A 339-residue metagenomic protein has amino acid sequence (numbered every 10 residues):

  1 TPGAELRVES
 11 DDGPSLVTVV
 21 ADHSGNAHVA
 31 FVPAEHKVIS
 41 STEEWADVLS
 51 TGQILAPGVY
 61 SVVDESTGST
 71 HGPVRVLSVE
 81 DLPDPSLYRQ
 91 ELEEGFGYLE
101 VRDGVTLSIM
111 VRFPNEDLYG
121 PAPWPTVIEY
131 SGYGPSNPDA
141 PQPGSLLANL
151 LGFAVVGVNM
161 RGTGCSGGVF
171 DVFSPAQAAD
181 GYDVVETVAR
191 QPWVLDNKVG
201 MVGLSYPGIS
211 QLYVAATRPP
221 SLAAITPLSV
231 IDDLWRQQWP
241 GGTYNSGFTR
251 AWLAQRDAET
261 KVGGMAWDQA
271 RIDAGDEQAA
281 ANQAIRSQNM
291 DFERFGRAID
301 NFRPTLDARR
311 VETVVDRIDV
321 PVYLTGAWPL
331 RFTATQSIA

Functional and structural regions predicted by a protein language model:
V8, I39-G68: Short, aromatic- and glycine-rich surface loops/edge beta-strands on solvent-exposed regions
A21-P33: Glycine-centered loop-to-beta-strand initiation motif
S78-A122: N-terminal cap/lid segment of alpha/beta-hydrolase-fold proteins
N115-P123, V169-Q177, D183-S205: Gly/Ser-rich "nucleophile elbow"/oxyanion-hole loop immediately N-terminal to the catalytic nucleophile in hydrolases
D117-W124, E129-G167, R331-A334: Short substrate-entry loop that stabilizes the transition state in hydrolases
Q142, Y213-R317: Accessory cap/linker subdomain of secreted extracellular hydrolases
G203-Y213: Glycine-rich nucleophile elbow surrounding the catalytic serine of serine-hydrolase chemistry
I318, L324-G326: Short beta-strand/loop motif that positions the catalytic acidic residue of the alpha/beta-hydrolase fold
